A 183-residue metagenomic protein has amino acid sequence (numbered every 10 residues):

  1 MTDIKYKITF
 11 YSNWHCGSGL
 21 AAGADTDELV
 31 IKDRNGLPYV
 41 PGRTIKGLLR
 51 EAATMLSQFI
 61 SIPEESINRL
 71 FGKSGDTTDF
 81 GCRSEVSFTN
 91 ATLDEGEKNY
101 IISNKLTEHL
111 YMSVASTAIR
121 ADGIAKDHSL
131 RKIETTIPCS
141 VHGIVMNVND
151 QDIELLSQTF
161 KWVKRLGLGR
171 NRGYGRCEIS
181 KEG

Functional and structural regions predicted by a protein language model:
M1-Y111, H128-G183: RNA-binding basic/glycine-rich loop and surface signature characteristic of RAMP-family CRISPR effectors
S116-K132: Short amphipathic beta-strand starts and helix->beta connectors
